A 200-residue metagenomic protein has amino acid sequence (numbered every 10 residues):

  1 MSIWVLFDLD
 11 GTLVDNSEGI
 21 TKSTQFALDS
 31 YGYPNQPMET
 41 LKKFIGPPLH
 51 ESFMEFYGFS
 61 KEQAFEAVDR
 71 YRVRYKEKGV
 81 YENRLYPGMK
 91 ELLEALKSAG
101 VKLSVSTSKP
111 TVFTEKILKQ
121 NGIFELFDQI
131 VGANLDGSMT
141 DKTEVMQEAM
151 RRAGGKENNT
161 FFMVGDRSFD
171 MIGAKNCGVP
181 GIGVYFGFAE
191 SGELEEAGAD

Functional and structural regions predicted by a protein language model:
M1-K43, Y57: Active-site neighborhood of HAD-like aspartate-dependent phosphohydrolases
W4, K142-M171: Conserved Lys-Pro-Asp/Glu-containing loop-to-beta segment of HAD-superfamily phosphomonoesterases, centered on
T24, L92-L118: Substrate-recognition element of Asp-dependent hydrolases with the DxDx(T/V) motif
A27, P48-K61, I117, A149-R152: Helix-loop "lid/cap" segments that line or gate small-molecule binding pockets
P34, I123-D128, K156: Conserved H-loop
M54-E91, A99, N159: Metal-dependent phosphoesterase signature
F124-M139: A short, structured active-site edge motif that brings together acidic residues
M163-D200: Acidic, Mg2+-coordinating phosphoryl-transfer loop and its flanking beta/alpha structural elements, shared across
